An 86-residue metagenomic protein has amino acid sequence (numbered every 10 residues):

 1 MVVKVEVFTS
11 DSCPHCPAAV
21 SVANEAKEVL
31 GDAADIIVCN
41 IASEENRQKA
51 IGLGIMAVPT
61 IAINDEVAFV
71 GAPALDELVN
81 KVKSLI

Functional and structural regions predicted by a protein language model:
M1-K27: Local sequence-structure signature of Cys/Sec-based thiol-disulfide redox active-site neighborhoods
P14-H15, E44-E45, D76-E77: Short alpha-helical
P17-S21, Q48, G52, P73: Generic recognition of short, well-ordered alpha-helical segments
S21, E25-E28, Q48, N80 (+1 more regions): Replace "anionic and nucleotidyl ligands
A33-N46: Thiol-based oxidoreductase modules, predominantly thioredoxin-like and allied folds used for disulfide exchange
I51-A62: Structural micro-motif
I63-I86: Non-catalytic, surface beta->alpha helical segment in thiol-disulfide oxidoreductase systems
